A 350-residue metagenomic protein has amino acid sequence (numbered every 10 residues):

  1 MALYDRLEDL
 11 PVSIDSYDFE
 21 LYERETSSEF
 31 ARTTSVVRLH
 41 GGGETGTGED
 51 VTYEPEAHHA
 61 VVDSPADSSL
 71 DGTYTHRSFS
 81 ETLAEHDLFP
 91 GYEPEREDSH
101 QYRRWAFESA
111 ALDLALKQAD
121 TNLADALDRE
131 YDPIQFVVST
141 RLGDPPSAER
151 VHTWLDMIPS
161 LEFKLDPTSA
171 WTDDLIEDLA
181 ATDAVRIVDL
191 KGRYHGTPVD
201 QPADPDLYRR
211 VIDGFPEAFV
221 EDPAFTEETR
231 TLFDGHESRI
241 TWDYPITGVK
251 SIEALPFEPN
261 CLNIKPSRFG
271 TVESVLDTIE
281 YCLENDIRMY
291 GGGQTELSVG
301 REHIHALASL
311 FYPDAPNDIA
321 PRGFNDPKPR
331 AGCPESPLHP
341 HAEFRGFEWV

Functional and structural regions predicted by a protein language model:
M1-H58: Structured beta-strand/loop patches that form or line metal/cofactor-binding pockets in enzymes
M1-S16, V37, S109, K117 (+2 more regions): N-terminal amphipathic alpha-helix/helix-capping segment at the start of soluble metabolic enzymes
Y4, H40-G41, T45-Q118: Metal- or metallocofactor-binding catalytic centers and their adjacent structured scaffolds across diverse enzyme
D5-L7, V12, F30-R32, R129-P133 (+6 more regions): A generic structural signal for short, non-catalytic loop/turn and secondary-structure boundary residues
S99-F225: Active-site-facing alpha/beta catalytic cores
T121, I287, P313: Short glycine/serine/threonine/alanine-rich loop segments
W171-A308, P316-P321, N325-P334: Catalytic core of soluble alpha/beta enzymes
N325-V350: C-terminal extensions of enzymes
